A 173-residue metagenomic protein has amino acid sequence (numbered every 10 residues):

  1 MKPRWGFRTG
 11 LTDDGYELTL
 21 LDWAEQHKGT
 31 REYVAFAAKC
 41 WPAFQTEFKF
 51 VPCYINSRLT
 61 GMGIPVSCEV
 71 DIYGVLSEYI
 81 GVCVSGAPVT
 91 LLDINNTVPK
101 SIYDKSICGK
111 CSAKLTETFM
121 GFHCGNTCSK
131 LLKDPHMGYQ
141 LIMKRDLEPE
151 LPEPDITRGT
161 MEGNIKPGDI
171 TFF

Functional and structural regions predicted by a protein language model:
K2-F173: Anaerobic metallocofactor- and corrinoid-dependent redox/one-carbon enzyme cores, especially those from methanogenesis
